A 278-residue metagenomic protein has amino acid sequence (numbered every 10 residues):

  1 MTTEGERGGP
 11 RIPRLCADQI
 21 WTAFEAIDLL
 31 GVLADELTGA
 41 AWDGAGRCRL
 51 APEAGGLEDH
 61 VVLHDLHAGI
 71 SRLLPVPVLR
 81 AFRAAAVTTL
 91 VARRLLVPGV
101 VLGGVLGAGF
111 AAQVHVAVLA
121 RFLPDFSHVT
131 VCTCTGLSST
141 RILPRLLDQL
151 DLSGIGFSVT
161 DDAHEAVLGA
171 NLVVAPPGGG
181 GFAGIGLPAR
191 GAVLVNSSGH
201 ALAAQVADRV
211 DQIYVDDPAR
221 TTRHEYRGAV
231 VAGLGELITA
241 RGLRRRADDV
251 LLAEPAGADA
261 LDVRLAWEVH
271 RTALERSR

Functional and structural regions predicted by a protein language model:
M1-L73, L79-R80, T89, G99 (+3 more regions): N-terminal ligand-binding/catalytic initiation module
I20, V206-R278: Adenosine-phosphate binding glycine-rich loop
T88, L96-L123, C132-S138: Glycine-rich adenosine-cofactor-binding loop
A92-P98, G186-L187: Glycine-rich helix-loop-beta junction characteristic of Rossmann-like nucleotide cofactor-binding loops
S127-T135, Y214-V215: Short internal beta-strands
C134, L143, L147-S153: Glycine-rich phosphate-binding loops that contact phosphosugars or nucleotide phosphates
S153, F157-R227: Rossmann-like adenosine-cofactor binding region
